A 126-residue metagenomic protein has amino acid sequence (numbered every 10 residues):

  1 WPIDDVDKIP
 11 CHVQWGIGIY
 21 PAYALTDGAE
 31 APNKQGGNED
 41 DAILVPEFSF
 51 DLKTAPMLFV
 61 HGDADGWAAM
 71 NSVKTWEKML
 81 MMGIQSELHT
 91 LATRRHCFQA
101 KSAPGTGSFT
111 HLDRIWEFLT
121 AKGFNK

Functional and structural regions predicted by a protein language model:
W1-L52: Primarily recognizes the serine-hydrolase "nucleophile elbow" in alpha/beta-hydrolase and SGNH/GDSL folds
I17-Y20, V60, L91-A92: Alpha/beta-hydrolase-fold catalytic nucleophile elbow
Y20, H61, L119-G123: Sec/Tat-exported extracytoplasmic proteins
K53, L58-H61: Short beta-strand/loop motif that positions the catalytic acidic residue of the alpha/beta-hydrolase fold
V60-A64, A103: Short strand-loop junctions, especially beta-strand C-caps/beta-turns that link beta-sheets to coils or alpha-helices
D63-G66, T93-R95: Acidic beta-to-alpha connecting loop that harbors the catalytic carboxylate
G66-V73: Conserved alpha/beta-hydrolase "acid-adjacent" motif
V73, E77-K126: C-terminal catalytic histidine-bearing segment of alpha/beta-hydrolase fold enzymes
